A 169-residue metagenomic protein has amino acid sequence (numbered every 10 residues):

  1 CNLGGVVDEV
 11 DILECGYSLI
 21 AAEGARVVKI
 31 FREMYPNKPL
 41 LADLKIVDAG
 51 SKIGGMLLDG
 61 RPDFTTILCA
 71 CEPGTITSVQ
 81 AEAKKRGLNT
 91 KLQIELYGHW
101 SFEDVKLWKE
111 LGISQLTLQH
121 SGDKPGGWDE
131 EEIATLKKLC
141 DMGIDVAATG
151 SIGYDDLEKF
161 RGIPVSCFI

Functional and structural regions predicted by a protein language model:
C1, D11-C15, L40-L44, T65-I67 (+4 more regions): Hydrophobic faces of well-ordered beta-strands that scaffold small-molecule active sites in alpha/beta enzyme cores
C1-A42, I46-S51, D59, L107: Conserved N-terminal beta1-alpha1 strand-loop-helix module at the mouth
D8, G60, L111, I163-P164: Structural motif
L19, E23, C71-G74, W100 (+1 more regions): Short beta->alpha linker loops
L44-D48, A70-C71, G153-Y154: Short glycine-enriched loops at secondary-structure junctions
A49-D145: Conserved anion-binding
I133-I163, F168: A C-terminal functional module that forms or caps the active site or interfaces directly with catalytic machinery
